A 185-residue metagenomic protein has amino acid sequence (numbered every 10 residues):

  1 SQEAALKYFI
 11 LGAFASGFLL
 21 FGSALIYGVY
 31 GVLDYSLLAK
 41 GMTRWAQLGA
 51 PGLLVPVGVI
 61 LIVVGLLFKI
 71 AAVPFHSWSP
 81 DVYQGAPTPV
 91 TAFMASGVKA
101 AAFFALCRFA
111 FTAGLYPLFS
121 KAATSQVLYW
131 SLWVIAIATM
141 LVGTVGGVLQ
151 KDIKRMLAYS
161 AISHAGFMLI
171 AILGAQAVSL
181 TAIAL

Functional and structural regions predicted by a protein language model:
S1-L185: Alpha-helical transmembrane segments of multi-pass membrane proteins predominantly involved in bioenergetics
